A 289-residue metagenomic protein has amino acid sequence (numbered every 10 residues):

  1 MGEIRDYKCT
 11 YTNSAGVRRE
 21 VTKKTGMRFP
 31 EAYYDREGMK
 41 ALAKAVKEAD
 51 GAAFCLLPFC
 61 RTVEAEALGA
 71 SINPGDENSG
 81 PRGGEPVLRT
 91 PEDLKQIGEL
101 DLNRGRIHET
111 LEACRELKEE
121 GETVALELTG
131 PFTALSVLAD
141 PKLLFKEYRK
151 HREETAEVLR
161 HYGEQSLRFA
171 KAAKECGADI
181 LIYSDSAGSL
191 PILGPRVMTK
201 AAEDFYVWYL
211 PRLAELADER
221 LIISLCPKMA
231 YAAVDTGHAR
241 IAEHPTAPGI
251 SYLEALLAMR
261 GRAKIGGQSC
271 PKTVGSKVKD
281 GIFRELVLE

Functional and structural regions predicted by a protein language model:
M1-D76, T199-I223, A233-E289: N-terminal basic, low-complexity leaders that serve as flexible interaction/assembly modules and, when applicable, as
K47, L117, S166, A173 (+1 more regions): Conserved, mostly hydrophobic/aromatic
L56-D76, K95-L102, I180-M198: Glycine-rich, proline-tolerant flexible connector loops at the mouths of alpha/beta enzymes
R61, G130, A187-S189, P227-Y231: Active-site-proximal loop/turn and secondary-structure-junction residues that shape catalytic pockets, frequently
S71, A125-E147, C176-A201: Active-site-proximal loop/short-helix segments that contain or immediately flank catalytic acid/base residue(s)
N73-F169: Active-site-proximal, glycine-rich beta->alpha crossover segments in alpha/beta enzymes that shape flexible
G83-G84, R106-E122, P195-R220: Alpha-helix-loop-beta-strand connector modules within alpha/beta enzyme cores
G163-I180, V207: Alpha/beta enzyme core
